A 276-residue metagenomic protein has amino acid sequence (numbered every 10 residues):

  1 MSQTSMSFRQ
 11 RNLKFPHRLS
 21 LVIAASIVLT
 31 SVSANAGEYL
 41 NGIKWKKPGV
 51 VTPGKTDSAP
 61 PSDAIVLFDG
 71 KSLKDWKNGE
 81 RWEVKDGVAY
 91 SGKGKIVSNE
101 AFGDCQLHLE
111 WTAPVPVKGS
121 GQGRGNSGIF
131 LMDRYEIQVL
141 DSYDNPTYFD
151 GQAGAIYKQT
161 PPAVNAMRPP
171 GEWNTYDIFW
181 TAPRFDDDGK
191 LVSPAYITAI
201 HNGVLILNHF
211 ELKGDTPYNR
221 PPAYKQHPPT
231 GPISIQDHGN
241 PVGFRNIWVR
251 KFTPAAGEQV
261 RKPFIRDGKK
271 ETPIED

Functional and structural regions predicted by a protein language model:
M1-P16: N-terminal secretory signal peptides that target proteins for export/translocation
Q10, R18-S20, G42: Hydrophobic residues within membrane-embedded alpha helices
P16-H17, A34: Intrinsically disordered, low-complexity cationic segments
S20-S31: Bacterial N-terminal signal peptides
A34-D276: Carbohydrate-interacting regions of secretory-pathway proteins
